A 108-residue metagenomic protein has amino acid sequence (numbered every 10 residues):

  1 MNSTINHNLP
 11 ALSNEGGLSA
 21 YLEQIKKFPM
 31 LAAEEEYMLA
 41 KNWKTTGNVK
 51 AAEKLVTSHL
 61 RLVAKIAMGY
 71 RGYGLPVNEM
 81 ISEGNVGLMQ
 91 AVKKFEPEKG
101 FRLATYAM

Functional and structural regions predicted by a protein language model:
N2-M108: Alpha-helical promoter-recognition and RNA polymerase-docking modules of transcription initiation factors, dominated by
